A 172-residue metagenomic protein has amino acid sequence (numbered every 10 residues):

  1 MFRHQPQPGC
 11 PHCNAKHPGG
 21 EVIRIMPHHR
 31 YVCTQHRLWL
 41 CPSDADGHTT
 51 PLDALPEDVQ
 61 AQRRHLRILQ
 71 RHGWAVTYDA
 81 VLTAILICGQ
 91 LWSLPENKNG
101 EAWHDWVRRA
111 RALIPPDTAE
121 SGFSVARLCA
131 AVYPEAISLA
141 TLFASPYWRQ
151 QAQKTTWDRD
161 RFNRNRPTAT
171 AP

Functional and structural regions predicted by a protein language model:
M1-P172: Basic, alpha-helical nucleic-acid-binding regions used in initiation and control of genome expression
